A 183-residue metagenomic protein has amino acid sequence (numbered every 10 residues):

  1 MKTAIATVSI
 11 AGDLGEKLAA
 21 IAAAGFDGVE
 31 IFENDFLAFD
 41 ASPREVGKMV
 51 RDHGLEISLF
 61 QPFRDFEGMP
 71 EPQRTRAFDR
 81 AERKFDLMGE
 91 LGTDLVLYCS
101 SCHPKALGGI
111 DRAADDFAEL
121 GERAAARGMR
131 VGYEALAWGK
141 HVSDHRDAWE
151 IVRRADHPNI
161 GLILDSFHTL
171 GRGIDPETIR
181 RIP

Functional and structural regions predicted by a protein language model:
M1-A4, V50: N-terminal amphipathic alpha-helix/helix-capping segment at the start of soluble metabolic enzymes
T3-T7, V29-I31, I57-P62, V96-Y98 (+2 more regions): Hydrophobic faces of well-ordered beta-strands that scaffold small-molecule active sites in alpha/beta enzyme cores
A6-I10, F32-D35, P62-D65, S101-H103 (+2 more regions): Active-site beta-loop-alpha junctions enriched in small/polar residues
G15, D52, E67-L162, G171: Active-site acidic/histidine proton-transfer and metal-coordination neighborhood in alpha/beta enzyme cores
G15-D35, K84, L91-G92: Catalytic domains of carbohydrate-active enzymes, especially glycoside hydrolases
A20, L87, T178-R181: Well-formed, non-transmembrane alpha-helical positions, independent of function
E30-R51, S100-K105: Glycine-rich, proline-tolerant flexible connector loops at the mouths of alpha/beta enzymes
G47, G173-P183: A short alpha/beta connector and helix-capping loop motif
